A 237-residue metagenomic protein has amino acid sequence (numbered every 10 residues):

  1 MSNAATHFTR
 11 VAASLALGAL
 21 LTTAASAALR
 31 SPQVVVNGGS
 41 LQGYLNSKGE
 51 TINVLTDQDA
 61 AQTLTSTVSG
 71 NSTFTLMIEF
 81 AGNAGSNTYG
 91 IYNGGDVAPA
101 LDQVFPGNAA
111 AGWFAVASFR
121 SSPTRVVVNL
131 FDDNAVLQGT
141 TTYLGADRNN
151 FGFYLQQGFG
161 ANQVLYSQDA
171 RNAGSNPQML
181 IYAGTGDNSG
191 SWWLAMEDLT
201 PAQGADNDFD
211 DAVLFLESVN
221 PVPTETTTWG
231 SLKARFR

Functional and structural regions predicted by a protein language model:
S2-A13: Bacterial N-terminal signal peptides that target proteins for export
A12-T23: Bacterial N-terminal signal peptides
A28-D210, E217-V219: Extracellular distal adhesion/interaction modules in secreted or cell-surface proteins
D210-A212, P223-R237: Short acidic, low-complexity intrinsically disordered linear motifs used for protein-protein interactions
